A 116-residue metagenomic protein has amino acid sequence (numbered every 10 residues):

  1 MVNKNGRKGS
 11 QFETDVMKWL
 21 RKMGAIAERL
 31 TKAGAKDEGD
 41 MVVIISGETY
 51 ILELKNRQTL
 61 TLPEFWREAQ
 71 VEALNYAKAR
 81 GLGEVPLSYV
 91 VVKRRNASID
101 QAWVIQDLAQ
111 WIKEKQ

Functional and structural regions predicted by a protein language model:
M1-Q116: Catalytic phosphate/metal-binding cores of nucleic-acid and nucleotide-processing enzymes, i.e., regions that mediate
